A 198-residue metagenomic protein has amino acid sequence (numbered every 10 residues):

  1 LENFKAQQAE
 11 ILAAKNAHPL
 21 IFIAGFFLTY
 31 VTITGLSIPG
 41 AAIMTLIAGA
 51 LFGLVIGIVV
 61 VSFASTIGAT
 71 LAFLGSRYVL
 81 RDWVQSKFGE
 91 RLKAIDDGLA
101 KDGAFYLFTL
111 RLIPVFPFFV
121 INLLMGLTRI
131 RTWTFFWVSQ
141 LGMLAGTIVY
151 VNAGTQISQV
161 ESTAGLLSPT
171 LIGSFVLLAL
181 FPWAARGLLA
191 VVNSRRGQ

Functional and structural regions predicted by a protein language model:
L1-F26, S62, T66-N122, L127-W133 (+3 more regions): Membrane-interfacial helix-loop-helix
F27-V31, I47, I58, S62-T66 (+4 more regions): Residue-level signature of the transmembrane alpha-helical core of multi-pass small-molecule transporters
Y30-V59, V115-N122, G146-V149: Transmembrane helix boundary and interhelical junction motifs in multipass membrane proteins
T32-G35, T109-L112, I172, V176: Hydrophobic alpha-helical transmembrane segments of multi-pass membrane proteins
I33, G68, A72, G146 (+2 more regions): Alpha-helical transmembrane segments of multipass membrane proteins
T45, G49, S76, M125-L127 (+2 more regions): Helix-capping/transition residues at the boundaries of transmembrane alpha-helices and the short helical linkers
V138-M143, L166, T170-L178: Pore-lining and gate-forming transmembrane alpha-helices of multi-pass membrane transport proteins
T147-V160: Transmembrane alpha-helical segments of integral membrane proteins
